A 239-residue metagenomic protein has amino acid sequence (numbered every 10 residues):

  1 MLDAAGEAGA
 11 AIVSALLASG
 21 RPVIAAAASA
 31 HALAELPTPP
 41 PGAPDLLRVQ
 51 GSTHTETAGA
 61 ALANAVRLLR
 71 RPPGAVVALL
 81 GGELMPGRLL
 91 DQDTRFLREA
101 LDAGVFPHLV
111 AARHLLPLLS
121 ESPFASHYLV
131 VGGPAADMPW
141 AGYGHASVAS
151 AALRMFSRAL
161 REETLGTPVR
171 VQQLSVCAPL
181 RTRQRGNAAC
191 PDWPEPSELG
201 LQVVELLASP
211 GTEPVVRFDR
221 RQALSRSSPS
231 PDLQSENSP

Functional and structural regions predicted by a protein language model:
M1-I24: Canonical Rossmann dinucleotide-binding motif of NAD(H)/NADP(H)-dependent dehydrogenases/reductases, specifically
L2, R71-G82, V130, Q172: Rossmann-fold scaffold of SDR-type NAD(P)-dependent oxidoreductases
G20-E35: Conserved glycine-rich Rossmann-like NAD(P)H-binding loop of the short-chain dehydrogenase/reductase
P40-T57: Rossmann-fold cofactor-recognition segment
V66-R67, A103-P123: Amphipathic alpha-helical dimer-interface segment in Rossmann-like NAD(P)H-dependent oxidoreductases
L90-L109: Catalytic Tyr-X3-Lys loop
A100, S120-R158, L165: Catalytic loop of short-chain dehydrogenase/reductase
G166-P239: C-terminal helical subdomain
